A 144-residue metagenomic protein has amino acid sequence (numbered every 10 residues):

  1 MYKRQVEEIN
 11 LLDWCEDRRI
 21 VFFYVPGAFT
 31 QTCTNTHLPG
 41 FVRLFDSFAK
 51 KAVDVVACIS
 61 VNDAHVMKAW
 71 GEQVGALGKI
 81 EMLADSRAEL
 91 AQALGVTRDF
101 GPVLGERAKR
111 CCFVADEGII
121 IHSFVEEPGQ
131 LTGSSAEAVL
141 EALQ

Functional and structural regions predicted by a protein language model:
K3-Q144: Chalcogenol-based redox active-site neighborhoods
